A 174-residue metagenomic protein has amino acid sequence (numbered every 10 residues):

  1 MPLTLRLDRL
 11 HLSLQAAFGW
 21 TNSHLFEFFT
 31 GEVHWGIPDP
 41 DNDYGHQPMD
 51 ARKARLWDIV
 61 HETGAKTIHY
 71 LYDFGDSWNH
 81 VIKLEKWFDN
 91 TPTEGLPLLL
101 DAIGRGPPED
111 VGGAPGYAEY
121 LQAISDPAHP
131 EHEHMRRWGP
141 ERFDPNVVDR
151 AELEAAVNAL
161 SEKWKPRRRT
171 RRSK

Functional and structural regions predicted by a protein language model:
M1-K174: Short linear regulatory motifs enriched in tryptophan with gly/pro/ser
